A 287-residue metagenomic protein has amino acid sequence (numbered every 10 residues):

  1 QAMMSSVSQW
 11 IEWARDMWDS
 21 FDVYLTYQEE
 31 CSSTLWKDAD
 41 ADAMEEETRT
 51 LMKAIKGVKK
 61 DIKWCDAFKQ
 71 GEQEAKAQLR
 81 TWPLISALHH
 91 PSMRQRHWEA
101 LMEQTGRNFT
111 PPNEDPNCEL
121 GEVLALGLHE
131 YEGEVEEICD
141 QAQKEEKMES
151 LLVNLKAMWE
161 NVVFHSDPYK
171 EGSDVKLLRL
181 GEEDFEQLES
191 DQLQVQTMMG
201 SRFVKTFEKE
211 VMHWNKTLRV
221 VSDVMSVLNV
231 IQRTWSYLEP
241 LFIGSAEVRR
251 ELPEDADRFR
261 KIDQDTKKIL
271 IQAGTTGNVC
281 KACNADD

Functional and structural regions predicted by a protein language model:
Q1-D287: Extended alpha-helical scaffold segments
